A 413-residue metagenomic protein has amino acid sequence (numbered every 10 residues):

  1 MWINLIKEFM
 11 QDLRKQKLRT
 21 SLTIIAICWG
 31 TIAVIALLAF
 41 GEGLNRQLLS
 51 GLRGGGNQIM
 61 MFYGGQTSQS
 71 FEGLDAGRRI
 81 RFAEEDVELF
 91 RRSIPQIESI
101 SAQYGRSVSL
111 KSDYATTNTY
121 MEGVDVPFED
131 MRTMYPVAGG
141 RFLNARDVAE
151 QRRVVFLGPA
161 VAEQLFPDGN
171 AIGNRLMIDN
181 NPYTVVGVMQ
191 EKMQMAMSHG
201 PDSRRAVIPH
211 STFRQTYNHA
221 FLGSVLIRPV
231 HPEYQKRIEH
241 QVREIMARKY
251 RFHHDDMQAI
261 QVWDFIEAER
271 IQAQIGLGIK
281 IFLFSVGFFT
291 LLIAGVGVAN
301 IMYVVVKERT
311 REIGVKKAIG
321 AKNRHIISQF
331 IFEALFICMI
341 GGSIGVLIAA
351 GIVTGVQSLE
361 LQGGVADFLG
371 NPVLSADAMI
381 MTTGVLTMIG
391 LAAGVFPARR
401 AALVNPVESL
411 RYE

Functional and structural regions predicted by a protein language model:
I3-N4, A398-E413: Short cytosolic juxtamembrane segments of multi-pass membrane proteins
L5-M10, R14, L18-A26, A33 (+4 more regions): Transmembrane alpha-helical interface segments in multi-pass membrane proteins
M10, R14, G41-N45, L49 (+2 more regions): Alpha-helical membrane-interface segments at transmembrane helix boundaries
E42-Y120, P127-D130, A145-R146, E163-Q164 (+3 more regions): Hydrophobic, regular-secondary-structure patches
R53-G55, G351-I380: Short juxtamembrane loops and helix-capping segments at transmembrane helix boundaries of multi-pass membrane proteins
S68-A76, Q194-H199, R251-M257, S358-V373: Short helix-coil transition/hinge motifs at the ends and kinks of transmembrane helices, capturing the brief
P127-F142, R152-H253: Mid-to-C-terminal secondary-structure elements that act as membrane-proximal/extracytoplasmic interface segments
L226, V242, H253-G287: Peri-transmembrane interface segments
